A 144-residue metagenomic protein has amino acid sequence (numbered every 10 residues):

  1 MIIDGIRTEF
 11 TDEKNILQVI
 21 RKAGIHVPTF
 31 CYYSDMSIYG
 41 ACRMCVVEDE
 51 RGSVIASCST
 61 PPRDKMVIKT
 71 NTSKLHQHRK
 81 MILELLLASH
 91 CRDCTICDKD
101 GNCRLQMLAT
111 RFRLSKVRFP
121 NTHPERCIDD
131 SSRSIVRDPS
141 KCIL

Functional and structural regions predicted by a protein language model:
M1-I6: Eukaryote-biased recognition of intrinsically disordered, low-complexity regulatory segments
R7-D64, H78: N-terminal cofactor/phosphate-binding cores enriched in small/glycine residues, especially glycine-rich loops such as
R43-M44, E50-L144: Fe-S ferredoxin-like electron-transfer domains and their immediately adjacent linker/connector regions across
